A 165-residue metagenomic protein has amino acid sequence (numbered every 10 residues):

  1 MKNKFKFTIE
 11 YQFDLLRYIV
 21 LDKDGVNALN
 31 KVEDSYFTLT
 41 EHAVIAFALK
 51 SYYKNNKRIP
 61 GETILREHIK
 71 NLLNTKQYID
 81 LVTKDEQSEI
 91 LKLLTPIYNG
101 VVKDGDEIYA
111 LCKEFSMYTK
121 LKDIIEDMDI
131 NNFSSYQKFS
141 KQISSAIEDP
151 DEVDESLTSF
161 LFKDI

Functional and structural regions predicted by a protein language model:
M1-F115: Noncatalytic partner-interaction/assembly domains of nucleic-acid and motor enzyme complexes, especially the accessory
D34, I64, H68, D127-N131 (+2 more regions): A sequence-level detector of short, solvent-exposed, charge-rich linear segments
V101-D154: Amphipathic alpha-helical oligomerization/scaffolding segments
D149-I165: The Walker A/P-loop phosphate-binding site
